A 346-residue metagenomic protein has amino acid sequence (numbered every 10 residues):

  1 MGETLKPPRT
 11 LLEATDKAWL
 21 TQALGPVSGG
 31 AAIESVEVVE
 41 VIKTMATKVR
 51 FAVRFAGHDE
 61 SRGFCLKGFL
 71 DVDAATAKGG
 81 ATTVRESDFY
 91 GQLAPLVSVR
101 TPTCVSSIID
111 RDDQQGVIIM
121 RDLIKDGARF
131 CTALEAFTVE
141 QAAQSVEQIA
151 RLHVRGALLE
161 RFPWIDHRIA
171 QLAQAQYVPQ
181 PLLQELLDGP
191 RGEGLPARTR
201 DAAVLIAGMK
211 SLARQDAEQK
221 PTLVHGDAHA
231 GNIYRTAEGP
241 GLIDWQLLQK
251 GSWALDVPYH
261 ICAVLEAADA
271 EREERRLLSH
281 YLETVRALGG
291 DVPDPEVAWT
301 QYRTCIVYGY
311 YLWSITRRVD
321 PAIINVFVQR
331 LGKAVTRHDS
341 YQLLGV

Functional and structural regions predicted by a protein language model:
M1-A18, V154-A157, P163-L212, Y311: Active-site catalytic-loop/activation-segment of kinase and kinase-like phosphoryl-transfer enzymes
M1-I42, R54-S61, T132, A157 (+5 more regions): Regulatory N- and C-terminal appendages and interdomain linkers associated with kinase/kinase-like NTP transferase
M1-Q115, T236-P240: Conserved NTP-binding catalytic cores of kinases and kinase-like/nucleotidyltransferase enzymes across multiple kinase
I42-H58, C65, G208-W253: Active-site acidic catalytic loop and adjacent metal/ATP-binding pocket of ATP-dependent phosphoryl transfer enzymes
D88, Q92, L247, A254-G290 (+1 more regions): Active-site activation/catalytic loop segments of kinase-like enzymes and analogous catalytic loops in related
S107-Q144: Conserved structural core of kinase catalytic domains
I109, L159-Q171, V292-W299: Short, glycine/acidic-rich hinge or "gate" loops at secondary-structure transitions that mediate conformational
R129-I165: Conserved kinase catalytic-core helix
